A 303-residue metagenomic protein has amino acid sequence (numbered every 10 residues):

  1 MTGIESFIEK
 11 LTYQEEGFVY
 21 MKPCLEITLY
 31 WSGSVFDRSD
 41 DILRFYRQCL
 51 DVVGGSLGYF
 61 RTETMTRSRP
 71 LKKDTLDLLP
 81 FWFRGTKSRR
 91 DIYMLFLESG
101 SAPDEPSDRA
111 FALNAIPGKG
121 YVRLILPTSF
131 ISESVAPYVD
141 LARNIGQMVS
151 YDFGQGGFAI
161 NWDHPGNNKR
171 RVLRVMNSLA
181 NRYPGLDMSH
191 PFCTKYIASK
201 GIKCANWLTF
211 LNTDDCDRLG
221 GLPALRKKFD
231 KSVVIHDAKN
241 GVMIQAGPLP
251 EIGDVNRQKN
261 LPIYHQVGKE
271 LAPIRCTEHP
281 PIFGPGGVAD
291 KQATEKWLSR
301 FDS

Functional and structural regions predicted by a protein language model:
M1-Y59, N167-S303: C-terminal interaction module
G55-S178: Internal, hydrophobic cores of structured domains that mediate oligomerization or house catalytic pockets within large
